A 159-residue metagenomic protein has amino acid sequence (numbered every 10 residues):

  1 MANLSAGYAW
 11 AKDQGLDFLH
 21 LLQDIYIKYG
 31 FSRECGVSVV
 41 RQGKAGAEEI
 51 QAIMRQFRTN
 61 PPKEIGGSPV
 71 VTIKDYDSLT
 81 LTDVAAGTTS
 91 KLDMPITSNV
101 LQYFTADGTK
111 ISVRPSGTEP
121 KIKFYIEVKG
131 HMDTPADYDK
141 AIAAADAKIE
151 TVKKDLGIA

Functional and structural regions predicted by a protein language model:
M1-R114, Y125, M132-Y138, I142-A159: Phosphate-binding and adjacent anionic-ligand microenvironments
G117-E119: A generic beta-sheet turn/junction motif
I122: Change "...and in nucleic-acid phosphodiester-cleaving endonucleases..." to "...and in nucleic-acid processing enzymes
